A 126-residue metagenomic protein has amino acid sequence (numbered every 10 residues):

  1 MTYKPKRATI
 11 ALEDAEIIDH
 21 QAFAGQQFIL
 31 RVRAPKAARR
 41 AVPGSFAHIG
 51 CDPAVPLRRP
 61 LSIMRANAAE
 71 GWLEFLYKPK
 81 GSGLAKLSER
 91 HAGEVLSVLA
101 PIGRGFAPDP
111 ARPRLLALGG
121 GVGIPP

Functional and structural regions predicted by a protein language model:
T2-E94: Ferredoxin-reductase
S82-P126: FNR/FR-type flavoprotein reductase catalytic core
